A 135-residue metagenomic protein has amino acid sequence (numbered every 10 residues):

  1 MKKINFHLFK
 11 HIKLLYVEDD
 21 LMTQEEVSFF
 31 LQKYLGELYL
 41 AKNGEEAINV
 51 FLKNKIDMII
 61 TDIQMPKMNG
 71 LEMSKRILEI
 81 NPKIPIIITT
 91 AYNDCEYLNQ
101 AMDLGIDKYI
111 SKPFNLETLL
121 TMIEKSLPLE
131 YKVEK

Functional and structural regions predicted by a protein language model:
M1-K13, E117-K135: Non-catalytic signal-transmission and effector/linker regions of two-component phosphorelay proteins
D20-Y39: Two-component/phosphorelay signaling modules centered on CheY-like receiver
N43-E46, N69-E72: Acidic catalytic/metal-coordinating carboxylates
N54-I60: Active-site beta3 strand of CheY-like receiver
M65: Receiver (REC) domain active-site loop signature in two-component systems and cognate sites in sensor histidine kinases
E72, N93-K108, T121: Alpha4 helix (beta4-alpha4-beta5 surface) of REC/receiver domains from two-component response regulators
K112: A Lys-centered signature of the CheY-like receiver
